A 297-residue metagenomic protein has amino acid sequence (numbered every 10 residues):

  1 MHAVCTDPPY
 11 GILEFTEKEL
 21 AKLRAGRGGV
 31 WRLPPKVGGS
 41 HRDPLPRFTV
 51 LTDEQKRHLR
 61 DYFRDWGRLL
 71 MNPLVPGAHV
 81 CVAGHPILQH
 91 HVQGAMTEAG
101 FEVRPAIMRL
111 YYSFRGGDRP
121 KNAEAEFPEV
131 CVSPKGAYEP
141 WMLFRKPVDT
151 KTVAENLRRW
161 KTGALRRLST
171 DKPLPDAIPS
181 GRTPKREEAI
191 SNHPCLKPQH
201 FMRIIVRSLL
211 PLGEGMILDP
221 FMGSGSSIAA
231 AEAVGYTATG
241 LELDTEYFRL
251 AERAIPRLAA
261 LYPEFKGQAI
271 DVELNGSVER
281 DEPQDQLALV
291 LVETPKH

Functional and structural regions predicted by a protein language model:
M1-A260, F265-K266, R280, Q284 (+1 more regions): Core catalytic lobe of class I
G267-S277: Post-kinase regulatory C-tail/linker adjacent to protein kinase catalytic domains
